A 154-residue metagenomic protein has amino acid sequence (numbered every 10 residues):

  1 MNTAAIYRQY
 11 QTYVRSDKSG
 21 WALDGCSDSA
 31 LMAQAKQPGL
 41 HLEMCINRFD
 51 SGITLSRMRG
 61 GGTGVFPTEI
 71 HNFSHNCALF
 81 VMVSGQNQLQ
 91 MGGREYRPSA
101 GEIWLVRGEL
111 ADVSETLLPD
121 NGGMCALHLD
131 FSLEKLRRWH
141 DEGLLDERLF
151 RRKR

Functional and structural regions predicted by a protein language model:
N2-G20, D24, W139-R154: Amphipathic alpha-helical segments enriched in hydrophobic/aromatic residues interleaved with Lys/Arg
S19, D24, P38, S51 (+1 more regions): Feature targets compositionally biased, intrinsically disordered low-complexity regions with long contiguous runs
L23-L31, L118-M124, R154: Repeat-unit-sized solenoid/scaffold elements
D24-Q37, F80-G85: N-terminal short leaders/motifs
L31-F49: N-terminal, Lys/Arg-enriched amphipathic/low-complexity engagement segments that precede the first folded domain
C45-R152: N-terminal regulatory/effector-sensing and dimerization cores that precede helix-turn-helix DNA-binding domains
